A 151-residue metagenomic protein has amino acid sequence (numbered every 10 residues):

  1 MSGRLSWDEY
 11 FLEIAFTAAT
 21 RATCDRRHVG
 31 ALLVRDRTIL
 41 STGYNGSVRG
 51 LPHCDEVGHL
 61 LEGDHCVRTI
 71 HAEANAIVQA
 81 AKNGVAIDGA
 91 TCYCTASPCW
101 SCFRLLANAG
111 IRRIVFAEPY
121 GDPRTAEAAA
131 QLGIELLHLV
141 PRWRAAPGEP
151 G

Functional and structural regions predicted by a protein language model:
M1-G151: Zinc-dependent deaminase catalytic domain
